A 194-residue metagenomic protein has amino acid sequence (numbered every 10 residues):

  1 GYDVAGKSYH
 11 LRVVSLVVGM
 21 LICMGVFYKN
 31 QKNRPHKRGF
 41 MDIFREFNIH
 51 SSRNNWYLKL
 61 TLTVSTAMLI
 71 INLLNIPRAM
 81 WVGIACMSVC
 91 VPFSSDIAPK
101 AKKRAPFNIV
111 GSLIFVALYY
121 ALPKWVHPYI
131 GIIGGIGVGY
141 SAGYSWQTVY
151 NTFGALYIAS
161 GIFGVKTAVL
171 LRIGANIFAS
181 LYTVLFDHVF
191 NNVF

Functional and structural regions predicted by a protein language model:
G1-Y150, I158-F194: Alpha-helical transmembrane segments and their membrane-interface boundaries that form or gate the permeation pathway
